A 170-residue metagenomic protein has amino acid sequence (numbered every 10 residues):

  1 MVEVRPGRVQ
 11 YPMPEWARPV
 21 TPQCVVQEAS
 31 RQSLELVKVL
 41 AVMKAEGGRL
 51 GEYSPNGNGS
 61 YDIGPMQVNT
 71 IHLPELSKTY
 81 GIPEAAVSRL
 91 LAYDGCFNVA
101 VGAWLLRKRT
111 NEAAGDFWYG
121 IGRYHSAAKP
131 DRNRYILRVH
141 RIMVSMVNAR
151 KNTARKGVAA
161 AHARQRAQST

Functional and structural regions predicted by a protein language model:
M1-T170: Catalytic glycan-binding domains that act on GlcNAc-containing polysaccharides
